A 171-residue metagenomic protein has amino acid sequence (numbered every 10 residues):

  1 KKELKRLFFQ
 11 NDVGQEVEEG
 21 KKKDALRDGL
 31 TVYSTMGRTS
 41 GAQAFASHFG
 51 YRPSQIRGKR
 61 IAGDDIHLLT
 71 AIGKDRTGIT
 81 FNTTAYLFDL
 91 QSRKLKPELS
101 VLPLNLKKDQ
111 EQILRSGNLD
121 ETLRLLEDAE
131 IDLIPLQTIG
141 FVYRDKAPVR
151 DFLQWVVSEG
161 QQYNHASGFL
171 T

Functional and structural regions predicted by a protein language model:
K1-T171: Exported/periplasmic ABC-transporter solute-binding proteins
